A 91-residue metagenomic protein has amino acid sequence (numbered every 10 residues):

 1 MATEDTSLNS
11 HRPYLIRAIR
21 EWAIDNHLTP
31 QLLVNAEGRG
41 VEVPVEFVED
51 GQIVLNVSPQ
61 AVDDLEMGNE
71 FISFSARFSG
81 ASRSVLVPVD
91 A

Functional and structural regions predicted by a protein language model:
M1-M67: N-terminal leader/targeting segments and the first structural element of proteins
V54, S73-S75: Residue-level detector of beta-strand face positions
P59, F78-G80: Beta-strand elements of well-folded, non-transmembrane domains
E66-G68, S73, A81-L86: Beta-rich strand-turn-strand
